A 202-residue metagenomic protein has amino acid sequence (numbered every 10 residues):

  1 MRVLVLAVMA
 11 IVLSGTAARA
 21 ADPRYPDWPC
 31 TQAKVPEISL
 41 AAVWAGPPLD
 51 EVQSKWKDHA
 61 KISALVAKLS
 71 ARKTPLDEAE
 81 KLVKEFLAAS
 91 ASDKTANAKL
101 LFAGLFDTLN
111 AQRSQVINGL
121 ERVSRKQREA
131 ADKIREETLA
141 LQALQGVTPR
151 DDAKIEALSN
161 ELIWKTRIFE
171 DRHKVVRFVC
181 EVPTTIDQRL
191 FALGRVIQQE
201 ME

Functional and structural regions predicted by a protein language model:
V5-G15: Bacterial N-terminal signal peptides
R19-K94: N-terminal Sec/ER secretory leader and immediately downstream segment of secreted/extracellular precursors
A88-I117: Short, charge-rich amphipathic alpha-helices with coiled-coil/heptad character
V116, V123, Q127-Q145: Non-transmembrane amphipathic alpha-helical segments
E136-W164: Short E/K-rich amphipathic alpha-helical oligomerization segments
A153-E202: Alpha-helical oligomerization segments
